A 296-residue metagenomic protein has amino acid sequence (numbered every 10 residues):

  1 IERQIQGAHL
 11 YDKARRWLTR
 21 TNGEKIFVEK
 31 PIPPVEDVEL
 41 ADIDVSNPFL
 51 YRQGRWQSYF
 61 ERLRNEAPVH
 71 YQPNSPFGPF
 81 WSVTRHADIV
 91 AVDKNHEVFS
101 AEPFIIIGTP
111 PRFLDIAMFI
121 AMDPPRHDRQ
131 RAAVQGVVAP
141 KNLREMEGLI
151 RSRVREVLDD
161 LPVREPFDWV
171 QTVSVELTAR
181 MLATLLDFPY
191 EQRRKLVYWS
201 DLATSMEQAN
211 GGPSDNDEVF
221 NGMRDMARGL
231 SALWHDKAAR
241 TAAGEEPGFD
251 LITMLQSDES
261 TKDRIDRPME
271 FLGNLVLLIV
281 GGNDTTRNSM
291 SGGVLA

Functional and structural regions predicted by a protein language model:
I1-V170, A179-V197, D201-M223, A238-A239: Active-site substrate-recognition loop segments, prototypically the cytochrome P450 B′-helix/B-C loop
D128-A132, E176-R180, F249, G273 (+1 more regions): A generic alpha-helix surface/boundary motif
Q135, R180-A183, S231, Q256 (+2 more regions): Amphipathic alpha-helical segments within well-ordered protein domains
R144-D159, A227-V276: Helix-hairpin-helix/helix-loop-helix acidic hairpins
Q171-L177, R267, T285: Short acidic alpha-helix initiation/capping motifs at coil-to-helix transition points, especially at protein N-termini
D217, N221, D225-M226, E246-F249 (+1 more regions): Cytochrome P450 I-helix active-site segment
L272-L275, T285-A296: Cytochrome P450 catalytic-core helices
